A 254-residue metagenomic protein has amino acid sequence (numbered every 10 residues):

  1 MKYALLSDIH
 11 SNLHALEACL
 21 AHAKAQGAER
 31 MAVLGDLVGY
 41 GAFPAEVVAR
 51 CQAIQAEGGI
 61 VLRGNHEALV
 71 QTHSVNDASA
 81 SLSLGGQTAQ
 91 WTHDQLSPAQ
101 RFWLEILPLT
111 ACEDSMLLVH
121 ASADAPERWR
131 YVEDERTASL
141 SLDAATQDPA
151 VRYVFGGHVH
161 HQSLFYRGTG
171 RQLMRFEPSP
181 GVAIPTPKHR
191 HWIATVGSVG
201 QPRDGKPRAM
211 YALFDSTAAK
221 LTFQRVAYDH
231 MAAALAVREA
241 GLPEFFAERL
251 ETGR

Functional and structural regions predicted by a protein language model:
M1-A4, A111-L118, P187-I193: Beta-strand-turn-beta hairpins that frame and shape the catalytic cleft of phosphate-ester-processing enzymes
M1-E57: N-terminal active-site segment of His-dependent metallophosphoesterases
L6-S7, M31-D36, Y40, I60-N65 (+3 more regions): Active-site neighborhood of phospho(di)ester-bond hydrolases with catalytic His/Asp-centered motifs
H10-A15, G39-A42, H66-Q71, D124-P126 (+2 more regions): Active-site environment of divalent metal-dependent phosphoester hydrolases
V48, I54-A150: Active-site neighborhood of divalent metal-dependent phosphoester bond hydrolases
T110-E113, Q162-Y166, M210-F214: Short beta-strand scaffold segments in enzyme catalytic cores
T137-V154, V159-A183, H189-W192: Anionic-ligand binding region
T169-R254: Acidic, His/Gly-rich catalytic cores of divalent-metal-dependent hydrolytic chemistry
